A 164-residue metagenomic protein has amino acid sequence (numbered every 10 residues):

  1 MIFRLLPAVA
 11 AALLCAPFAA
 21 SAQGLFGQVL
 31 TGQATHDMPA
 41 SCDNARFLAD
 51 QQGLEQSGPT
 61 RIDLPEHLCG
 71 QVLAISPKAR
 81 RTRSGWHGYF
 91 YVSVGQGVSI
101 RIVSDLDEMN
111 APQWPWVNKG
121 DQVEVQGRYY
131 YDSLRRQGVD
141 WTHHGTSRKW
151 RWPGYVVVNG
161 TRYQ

Functional and structural regions predicted by a protein language model:
M1-P7: Bacterial N-terminal signal peptides that target proteins for export
P7-P17: Bacterial N-terminal signal peptides
F18-A22: Sec/Tat signal peptide C-region and signal peptidase I cleavage site
Q23-Q164: OB-fold and OB-like single-stranded nucleic-acid-recognition modules and their adjacent interaction interfaces
